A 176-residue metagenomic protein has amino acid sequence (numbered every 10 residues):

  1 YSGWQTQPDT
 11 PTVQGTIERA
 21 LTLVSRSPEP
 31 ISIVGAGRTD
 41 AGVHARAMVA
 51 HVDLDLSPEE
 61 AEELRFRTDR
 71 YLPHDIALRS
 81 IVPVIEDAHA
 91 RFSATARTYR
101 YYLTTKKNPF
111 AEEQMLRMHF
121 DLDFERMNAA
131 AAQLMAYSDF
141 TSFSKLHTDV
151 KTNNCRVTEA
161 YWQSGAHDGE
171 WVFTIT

Functional and structural regions predicted by a protein language model:
Y1-T176: Structured-RNA-binding interfaces characteristic of tRNA pseudouridine synthases
